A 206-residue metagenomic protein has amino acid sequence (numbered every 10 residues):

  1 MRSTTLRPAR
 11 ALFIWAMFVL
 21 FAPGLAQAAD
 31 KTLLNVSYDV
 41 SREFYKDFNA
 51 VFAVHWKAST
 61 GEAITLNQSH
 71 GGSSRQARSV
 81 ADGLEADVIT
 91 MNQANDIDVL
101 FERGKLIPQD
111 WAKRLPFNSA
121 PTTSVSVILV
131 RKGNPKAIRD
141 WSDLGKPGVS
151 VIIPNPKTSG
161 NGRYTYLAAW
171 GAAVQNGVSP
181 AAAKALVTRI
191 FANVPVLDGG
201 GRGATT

Functional and structural regions predicted by a protein language model:
M1, A53-H55, G171-N176: Short regulatory "switch" loops immediately downstream of catalytic or recognition motifs within protein catalytic
M1-A9: N-terminal secretory signal peptides that target proteins for export/translocation
A11-G24: Bacterial N-terminal signal peptides
A29-S159: N-terminal segment of the mature folded domain
S41-D47, K157-K184: Bilobed "Venus flytrap"/periplasmic-binding protein-like clamshell domains and structurally analogous long
A137-D140, N161-A169, G203-A204: Internal, well-ordered alpha-helical segments in soluble enzyme and binding-protein domains
N176-T206: Ligand-binding pocket segment of bilobal, Venus flytrap-like solute-binding proteins
